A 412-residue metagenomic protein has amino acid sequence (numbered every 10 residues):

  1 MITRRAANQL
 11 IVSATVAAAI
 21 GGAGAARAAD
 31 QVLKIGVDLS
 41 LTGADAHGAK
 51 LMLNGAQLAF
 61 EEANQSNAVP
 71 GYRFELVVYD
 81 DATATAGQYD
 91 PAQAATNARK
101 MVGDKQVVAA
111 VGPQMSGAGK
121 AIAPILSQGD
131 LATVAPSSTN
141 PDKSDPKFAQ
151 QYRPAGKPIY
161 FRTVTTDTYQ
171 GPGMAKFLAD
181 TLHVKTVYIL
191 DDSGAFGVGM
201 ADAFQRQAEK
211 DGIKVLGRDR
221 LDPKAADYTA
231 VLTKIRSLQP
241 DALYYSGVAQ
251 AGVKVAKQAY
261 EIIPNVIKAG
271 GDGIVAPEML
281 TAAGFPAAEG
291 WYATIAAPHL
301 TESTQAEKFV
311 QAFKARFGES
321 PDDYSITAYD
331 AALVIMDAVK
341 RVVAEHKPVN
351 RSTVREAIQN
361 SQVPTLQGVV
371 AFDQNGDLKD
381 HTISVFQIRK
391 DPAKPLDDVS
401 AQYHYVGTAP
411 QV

Functional and structural regions predicted by a protein language model:
M1, A18, G22-G36: C-terminal segment of N-terminal export signals and the immediately downstream linker at the start of the mature
M1-T15: N-terminal secretory signal peptides and thylakoid transit peptides that target proteins across membranes
L33, Q359-V412: Solvent-exposed, acidic/polar segments of extracytosolic/periplasmic ligand-binding ectodomains
G36-Q57, D81-Y89, Q114-M115, L190-V198 (+2 more regions): Extracytoplasmic "Venus flytrap"
H47-L51, S66-A149, L221-Y228, I262: Beta-alpha junction/loop-to-helix N-cap segments that form part of ligand/metal-binding clefts
G48-V69, A203-E209: Short, polar/charged alpha-helical segment
V107-G217, I267-Y292: Extracytoplasmic ligand/sensor domains, especially the bilobed periplasmic-binding protein
A256-Y329, R341-A344, P392-Q411: Extracellular/periplasmic periplasmic-binding protein-like sensory domains
